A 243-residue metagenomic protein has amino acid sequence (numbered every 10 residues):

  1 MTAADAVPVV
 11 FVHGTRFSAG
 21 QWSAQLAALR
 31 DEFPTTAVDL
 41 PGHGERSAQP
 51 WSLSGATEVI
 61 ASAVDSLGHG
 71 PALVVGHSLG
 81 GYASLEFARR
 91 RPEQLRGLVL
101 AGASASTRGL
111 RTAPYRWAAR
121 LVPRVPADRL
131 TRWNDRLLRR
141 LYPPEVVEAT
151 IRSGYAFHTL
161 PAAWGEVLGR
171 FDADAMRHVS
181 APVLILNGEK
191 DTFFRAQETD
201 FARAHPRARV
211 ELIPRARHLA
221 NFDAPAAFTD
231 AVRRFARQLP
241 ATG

Functional and structural regions predicted by a protein language model:
T2-E45: Conserved HGGG/HGGXW glycine-rich cap/lid loop of the alpha/beta-hydrolase fold
A27, T36-V75, D230: Active-site loop/oxyanion-hole signature of alpha/beta-hydrolase fold enzymes
L40-H43, A103, R215: Active-site loop/turn elements of alpha/beta-hydrolase fold enzymes, especially the short glycine-/histidine-rich
G76-G80, S84: Gly/Ala-rich beta-loop-alpha elbow adjacent to hydrolase catalytic centers
L85, R89-R90, L95-V125: Flexible "cap/lid" loop of the alpha/beta hydrolase fold
L110, P126-H178: Conserved alpha/beta-hydrolase catalytic His-Asp/Glu region
P182-A216, F222: Conserved loop-alpha-helix segment in the C-terminal half of the alpha/beta-hydrolase fold that carries the catalytic
A208-G243: Catalytic active-site module of serine/aspartate enzymes centered on a nucleophile-bearing elbow/loop
